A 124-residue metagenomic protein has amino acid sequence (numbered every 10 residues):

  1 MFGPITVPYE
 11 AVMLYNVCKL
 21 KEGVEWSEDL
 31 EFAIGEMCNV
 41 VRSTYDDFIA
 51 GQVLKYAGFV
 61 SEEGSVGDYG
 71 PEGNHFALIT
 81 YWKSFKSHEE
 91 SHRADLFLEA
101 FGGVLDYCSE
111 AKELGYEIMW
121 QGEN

Functional and structural regions predicted by a protein language model:
M1-L98, Y107-N124: Short S/T/G/P-rich N-terminal loop/turn motif that feeds into the first structured element of a domain
